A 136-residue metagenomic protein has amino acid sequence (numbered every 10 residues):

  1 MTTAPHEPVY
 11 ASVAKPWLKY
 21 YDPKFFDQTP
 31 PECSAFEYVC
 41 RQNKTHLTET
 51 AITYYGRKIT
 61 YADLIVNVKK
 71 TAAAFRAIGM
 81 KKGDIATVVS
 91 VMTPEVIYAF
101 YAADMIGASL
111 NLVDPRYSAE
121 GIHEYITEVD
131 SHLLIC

Functional and structural regions predicted by a protein language model:
M1-I59, D63-I78, K82, I106 (+1 more regions): N-lobe entry segment of adenylate-forming
P8, P94, V129-S131: Noncatalytic linker/hinge segments flanking ATPase motor cores
T48-A51, E95, L134: Secondary-structure boundary/capping residues
R57-I59, T71-Y117: Conserved AMP-binding/adenylate-forming
V66, V88, E124: DNA-binding alpha-helical recognition surfaces that contact promoter or target DNA
V68, V96, I122: Aromatic/hydrophobic pocket-lining residues that form the small-molecule binding cavity in soluble enzyme cores
I85, N111, P115-C136: Conserved ATP-dependent adenylate/AMP-binding module captured primarily in the ANL superfamily
